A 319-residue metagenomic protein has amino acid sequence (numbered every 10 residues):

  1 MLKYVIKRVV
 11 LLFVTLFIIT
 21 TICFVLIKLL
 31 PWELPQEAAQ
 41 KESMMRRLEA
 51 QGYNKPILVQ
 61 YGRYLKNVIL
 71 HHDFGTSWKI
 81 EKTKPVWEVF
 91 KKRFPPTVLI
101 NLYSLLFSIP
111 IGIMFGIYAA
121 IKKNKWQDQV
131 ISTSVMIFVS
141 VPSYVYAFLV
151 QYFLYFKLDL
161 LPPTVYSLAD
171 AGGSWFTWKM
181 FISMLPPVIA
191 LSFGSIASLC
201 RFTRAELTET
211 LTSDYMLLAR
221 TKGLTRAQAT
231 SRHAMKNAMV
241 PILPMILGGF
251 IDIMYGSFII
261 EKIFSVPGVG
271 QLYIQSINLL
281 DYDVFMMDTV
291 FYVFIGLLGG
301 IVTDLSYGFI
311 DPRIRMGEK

Functional and structural regions predicted by a protein language model:
M1-Y4, R8, P56, Q60 (+11 more regions): Amphipathic alpha-helical recognition patches that constitute DNA-binding helices
L2-K3, L16, F94-Q127, S143 (+1 more regions): Alpha-helical transmembrane segments of integral membrane proteins, especially multi-pass inner/plasma-membrane
I6-L16: N-terminal signal-anchor/signal peptide hydrophobic helix marking the start of the first transmembrane segment
T15-R63, L158-K179: Hydrophobic alpha-helical transmembrane segments of membrane transport/permease proteins and related membrane-embedded
T21, V25-L29, Y118, L149 (+5 more regions): Hydrophobic membrane-targeting alpha-helices
Q36-A38, F74-W78, Y146-A147, P162-T164 (+3 more regions): Short, hydrophobic secondary-structure boundary micro-motifs
Y53-I113: An internal, D/E-rich "acidic patch" concept
T76, T133-A197: Membrane-water interface segments at transmembrane-helix boundaries in multipass membrane proteins
